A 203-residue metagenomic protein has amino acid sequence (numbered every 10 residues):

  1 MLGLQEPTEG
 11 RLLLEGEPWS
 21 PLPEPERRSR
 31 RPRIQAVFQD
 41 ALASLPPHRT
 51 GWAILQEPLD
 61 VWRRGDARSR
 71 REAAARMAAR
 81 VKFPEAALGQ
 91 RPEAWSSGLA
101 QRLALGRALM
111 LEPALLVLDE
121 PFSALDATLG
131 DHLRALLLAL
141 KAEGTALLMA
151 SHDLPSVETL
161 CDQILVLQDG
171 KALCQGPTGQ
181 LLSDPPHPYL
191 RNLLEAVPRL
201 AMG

Functional and structural regions predicted by a protein language model:
L2: Helix-to-loop junction immediately C-terminal to a conserved catalytic motif
W19-Q35, V61, L181-P185: ABC ATPase NBD coupling module
R91-W95, L99: Conserved ABC ATPase signature
M110-A114: A short, proline-enriched helix->beta-strand linker immediately N-terminal to the Walker B motif in ABC-type P-loop
V157-T159: A short, surface-exposed alpha-helical micro-motif characterized by mixed small hydrophobic and charged/polar residues
Q175-G176: ABC ATPase "signature
